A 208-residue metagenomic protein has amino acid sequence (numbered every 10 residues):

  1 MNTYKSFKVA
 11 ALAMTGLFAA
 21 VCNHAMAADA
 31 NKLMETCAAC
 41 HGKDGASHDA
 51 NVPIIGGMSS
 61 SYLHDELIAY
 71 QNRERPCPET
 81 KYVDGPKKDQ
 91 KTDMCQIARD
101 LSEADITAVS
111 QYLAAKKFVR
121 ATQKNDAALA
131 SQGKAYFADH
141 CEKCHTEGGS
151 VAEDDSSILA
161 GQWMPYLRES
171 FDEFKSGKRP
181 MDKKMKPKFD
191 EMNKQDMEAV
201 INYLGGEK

Functional and structural regions predicted by a protein language model:
N2-A11: Bacterial N-terminal signal peptides that target proteins for export
L17-M26: C-terminal segment of classical bacterial N-terminal signal peptides
A25-D44, A121, N125-E147, W163: Sequence/structural segment immediately N-terminal to covalent heme-attachment motifs in c-type and related
K43, R73, A115-V119, E147 (+2 more regions): Generic structural signal for alpha-helix termini and adjacent loop/cap motifs
G45-K87, K91, C95-I97, A130 (+2 more regions): Gly/Gly-Pro-rich "capping" loops immediately C-terminal to redox-active cysteine motifs in periplasmic/lumenal
Y70, Y112-L113, F137, F174 (+1 more regions): Conserved hydrophobic/aromatic "anchor" residues that stabilize well-ordered secondary structure elements
I97-A121, P165, K188-K208: C-terminal capping alpha-helices of c-type cytochrome domains
